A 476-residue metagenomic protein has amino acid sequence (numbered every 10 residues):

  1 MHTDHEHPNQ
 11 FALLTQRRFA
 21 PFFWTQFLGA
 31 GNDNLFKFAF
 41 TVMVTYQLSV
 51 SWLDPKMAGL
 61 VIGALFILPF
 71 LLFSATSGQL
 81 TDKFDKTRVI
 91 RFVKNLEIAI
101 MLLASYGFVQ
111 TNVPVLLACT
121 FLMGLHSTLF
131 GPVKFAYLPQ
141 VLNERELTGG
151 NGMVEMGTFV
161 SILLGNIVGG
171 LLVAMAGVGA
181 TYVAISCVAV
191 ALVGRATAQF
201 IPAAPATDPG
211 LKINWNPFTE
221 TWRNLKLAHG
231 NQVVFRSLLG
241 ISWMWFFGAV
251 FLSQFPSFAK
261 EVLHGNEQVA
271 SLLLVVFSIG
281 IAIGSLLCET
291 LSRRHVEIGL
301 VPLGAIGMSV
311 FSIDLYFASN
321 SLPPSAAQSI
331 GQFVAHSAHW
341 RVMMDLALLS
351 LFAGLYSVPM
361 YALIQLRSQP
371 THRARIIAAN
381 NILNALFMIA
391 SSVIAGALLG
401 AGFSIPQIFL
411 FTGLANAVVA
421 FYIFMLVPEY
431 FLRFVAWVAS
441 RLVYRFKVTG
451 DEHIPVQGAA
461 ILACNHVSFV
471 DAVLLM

Functional and structural regions predicted by a protein language model:
H2-A20, A204-G240, V262, A327-A335: Juxtamembrane intracellular "pre-TM" segments in multi-pass secondary transporters
A20-F38, I62-I100, V115-A174, T197 (+6 more regions): Substrate-agnostic recognition of the 12-TM MFS/MFS-like secondary transporter fold
A39-F70: Extracellular/periplasmic helix-loop-helix junction of adjacent transmembrane segments in MFS-like secondary
A39-V50, L103-Q110, L164-C187, E261-V262 (+2 more regions): Transmembrane alpha-helix termini and helix-breaking/packing motifs in multi-pass membrane transporters
W52-L60, E267-V275, A378: Small-residue hotspots at the loop-to-helix junctions and early N-terminal turns of transmembrane alpha-helices
N95-T111, I306-A335: C-terminal ends and interior cores of transmembrane alpha-helices in multi-pass membrane transporters/permeases
V113-G124, G149-D208, G280, M308-V310 (+2 more regions): Hydrophobic alpha-helical transmembrane segments
A417-L474: Membrane-anchoring hydrophobic helices of lipid-metabolizing enzymes
